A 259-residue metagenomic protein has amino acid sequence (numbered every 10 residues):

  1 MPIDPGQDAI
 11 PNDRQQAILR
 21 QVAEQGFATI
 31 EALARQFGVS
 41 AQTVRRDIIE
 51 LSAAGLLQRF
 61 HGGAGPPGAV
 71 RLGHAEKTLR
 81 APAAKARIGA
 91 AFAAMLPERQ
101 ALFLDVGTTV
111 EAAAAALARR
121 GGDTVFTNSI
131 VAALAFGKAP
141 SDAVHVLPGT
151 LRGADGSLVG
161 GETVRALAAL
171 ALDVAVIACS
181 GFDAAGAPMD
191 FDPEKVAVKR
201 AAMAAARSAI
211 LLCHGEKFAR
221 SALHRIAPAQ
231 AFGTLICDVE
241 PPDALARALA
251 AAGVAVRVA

Functional and structural regions predicted by a protein language model:
P2-G107, A114-G122, G137-D142: HTH-adjacent hinge/linker in prokaryotic transcriptional regulators
P2-L33, G38, A53, V131-A259: Conserved phosphate- and dinucleotide-binding cores of soluble alpha/beta proteins, encompassing both enzyme active
